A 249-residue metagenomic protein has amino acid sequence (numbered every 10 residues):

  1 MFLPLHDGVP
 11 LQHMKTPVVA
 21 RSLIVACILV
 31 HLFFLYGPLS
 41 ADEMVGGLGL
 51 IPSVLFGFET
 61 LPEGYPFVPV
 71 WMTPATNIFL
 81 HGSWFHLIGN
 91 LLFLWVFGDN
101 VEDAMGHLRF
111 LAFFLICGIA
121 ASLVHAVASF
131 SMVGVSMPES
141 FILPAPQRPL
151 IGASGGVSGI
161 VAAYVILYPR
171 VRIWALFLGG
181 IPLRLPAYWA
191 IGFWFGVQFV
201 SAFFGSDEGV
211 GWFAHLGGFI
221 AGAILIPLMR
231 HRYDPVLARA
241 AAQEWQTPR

Functional and structural regions predicted by a protein language model:
M1-R249: A detector for small-residue-rich transmembrane helices and their helix-helix packing motifs
